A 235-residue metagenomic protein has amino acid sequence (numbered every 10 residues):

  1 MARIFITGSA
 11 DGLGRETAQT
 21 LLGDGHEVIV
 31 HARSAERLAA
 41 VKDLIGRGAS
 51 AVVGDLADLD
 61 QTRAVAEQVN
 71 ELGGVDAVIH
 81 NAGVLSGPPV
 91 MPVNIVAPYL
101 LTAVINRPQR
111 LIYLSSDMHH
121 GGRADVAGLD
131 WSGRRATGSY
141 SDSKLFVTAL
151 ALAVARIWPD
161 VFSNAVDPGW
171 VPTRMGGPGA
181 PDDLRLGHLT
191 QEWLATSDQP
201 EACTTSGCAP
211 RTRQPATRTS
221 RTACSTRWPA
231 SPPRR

Functional and structural regions predicted by a protein language model:
T7, V75-G83, N94, Y113-S116 (+1 more regions): Rossmann-fold scaffold of SDR-type NAD(P)-dependent oxidoreductases
A10-D11: Conserved glycine-rich cofactor-binding loop
D24-A40: Conserved glycine-rich Rossmann-like NAD(P)H-binding loop of the short-chain dehydrogenase/reductase
I45-D60: Rossmann-fold cofactor-recognition segment
G46-G48, Q68-H80, V84-P89: A glycine-rich helix->loop->beta "capping" turn within Rossmann-like NAD(P)(H)-dependent oxidoreductase domains
A57, P89-A97, D142-S143, L186: Glycine-rich NAD(P)-binding loop of the Rossmann-fold in SDR/ketoreductase-type enzymes
G83-P88, R110-D160, D167-A180: Catalytic loop of short-chain dehydrogenase/reductase
A165, P181-T226, A230, R234: C-terminal helical subdomain
